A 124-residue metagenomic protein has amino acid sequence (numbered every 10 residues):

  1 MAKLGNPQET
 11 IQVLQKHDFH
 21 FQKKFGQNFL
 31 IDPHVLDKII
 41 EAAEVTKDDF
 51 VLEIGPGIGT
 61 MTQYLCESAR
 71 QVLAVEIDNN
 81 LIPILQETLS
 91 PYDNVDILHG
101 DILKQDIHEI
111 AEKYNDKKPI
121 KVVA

Functional and structural regions predicted by a protein language model:
M1-A124: Catalytic cores of RNA-modifying enzymes
